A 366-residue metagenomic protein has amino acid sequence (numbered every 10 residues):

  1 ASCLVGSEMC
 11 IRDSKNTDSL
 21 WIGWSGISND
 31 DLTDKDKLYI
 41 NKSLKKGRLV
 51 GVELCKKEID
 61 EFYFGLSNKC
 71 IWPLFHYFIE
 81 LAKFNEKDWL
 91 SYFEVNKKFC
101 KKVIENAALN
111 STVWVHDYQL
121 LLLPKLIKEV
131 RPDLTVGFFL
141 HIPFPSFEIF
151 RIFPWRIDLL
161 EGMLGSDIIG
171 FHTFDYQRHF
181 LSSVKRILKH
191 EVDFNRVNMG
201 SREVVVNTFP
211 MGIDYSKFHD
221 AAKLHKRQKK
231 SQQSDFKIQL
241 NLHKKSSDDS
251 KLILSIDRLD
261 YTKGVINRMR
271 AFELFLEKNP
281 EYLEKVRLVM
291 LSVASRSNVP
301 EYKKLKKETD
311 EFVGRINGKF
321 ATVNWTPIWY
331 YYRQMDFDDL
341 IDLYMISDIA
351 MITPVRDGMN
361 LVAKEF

Functional and structural regions predicted by a protein language model:
A1-S7, I11: Single conserved hydrophobic/aromatic residue that forms the stacking wall/gate of nucleotide- or nucleobase-binding
S14-N110, V206-N207: A conserved catalytic-core segment of Leloir-type glycosyltransferases
E105-A108, R196-V205, H219-I253, P280-L283: Nucleotide-sugar donor-binding and catalytic loop/hinge architecture of NDP-sugar-dependent glycosyltransferases
S166-R227: A short, active-site helix/loop in glycosyltransferases that binds the activated sugar's phosphate group
D167, I341-G358: Acidic donor-binding loop of glycosyltransferase active sites
K244-T262, M269, V289: Conserved donor-binding/catalytic core segment of Leloir-type glycosyltransferases
S292-D338: Nucleotide-activated donor-binding/catalytic signature segment of Leloir-type glycosyltransferases, i.e., the conserved
N360-E365: A short, glycine- and acidic-residue-rich donor-binding loop in the catalytic cores of nucleotide-sugar-dependent
